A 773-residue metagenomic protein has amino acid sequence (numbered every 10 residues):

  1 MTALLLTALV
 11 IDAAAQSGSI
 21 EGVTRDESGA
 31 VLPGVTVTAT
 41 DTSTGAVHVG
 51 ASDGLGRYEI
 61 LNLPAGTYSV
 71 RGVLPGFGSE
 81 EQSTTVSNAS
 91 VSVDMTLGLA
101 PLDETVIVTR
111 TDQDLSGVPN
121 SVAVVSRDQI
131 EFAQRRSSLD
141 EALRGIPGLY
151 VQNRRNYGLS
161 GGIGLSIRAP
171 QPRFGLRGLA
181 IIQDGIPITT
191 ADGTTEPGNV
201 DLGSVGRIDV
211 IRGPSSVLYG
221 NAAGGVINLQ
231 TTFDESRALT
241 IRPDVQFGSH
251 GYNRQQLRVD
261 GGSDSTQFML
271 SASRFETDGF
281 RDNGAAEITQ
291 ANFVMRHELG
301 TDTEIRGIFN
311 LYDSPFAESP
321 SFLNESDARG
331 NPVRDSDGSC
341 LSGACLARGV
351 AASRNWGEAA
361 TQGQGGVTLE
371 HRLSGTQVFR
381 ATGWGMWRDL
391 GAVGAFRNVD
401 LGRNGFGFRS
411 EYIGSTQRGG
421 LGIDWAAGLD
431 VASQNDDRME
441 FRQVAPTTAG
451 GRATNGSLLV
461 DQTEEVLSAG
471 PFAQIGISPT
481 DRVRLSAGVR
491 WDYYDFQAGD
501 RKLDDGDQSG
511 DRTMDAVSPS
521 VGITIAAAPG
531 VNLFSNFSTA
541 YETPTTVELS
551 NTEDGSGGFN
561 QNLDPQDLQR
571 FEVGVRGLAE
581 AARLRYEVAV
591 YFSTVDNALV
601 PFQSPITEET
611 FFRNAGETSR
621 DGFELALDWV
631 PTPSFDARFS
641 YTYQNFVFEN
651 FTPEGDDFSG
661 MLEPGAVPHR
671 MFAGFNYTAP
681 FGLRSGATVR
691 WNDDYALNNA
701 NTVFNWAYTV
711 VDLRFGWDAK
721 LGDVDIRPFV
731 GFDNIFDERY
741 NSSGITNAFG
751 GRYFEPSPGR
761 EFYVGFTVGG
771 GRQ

Functional and structural regions predicted by a protein language model:
L9-T105, L115, G145: Periplasm-facing N-terminal accessory domains of Gram-negative outer-membrane beta-barrel systems
L61, A142, L179, I186-R212: Short acidic/polar hinge/loop motifs at secondary-structure boundaries that mediate gating or recognition
S92-D94, L139, I163-A169, I182-Q183 (+4 more regions): N-terminal periplasmic accessory domains that precede and gate Gram-negative outer-membrane beta-barrel machines
D140-I186: Extracytoplasmic beta-strand/coil segments of soluble accessory domains associated with Gram-negative outer-membrane
G185, S535, F571, W629 (+1 more regions): Conserved C-terminal beta-signal and adjacent last beta-strands/turns of outer-membrane beta-barrel proteins
F247-E276, R281-S319, W356-R372, G419 (+5 more regions): Transmembrane beta-barrel wall of Gram-negative outer-membrane proteins
T266, V378-G391, A526, N532-S538 (+3 more regions): Membrane-embedded beta-barrel scaffold of Gram-negative outer-membrane proteins
Y412, D481, L485, E587-T594 (+2 more regions): Gram-negative outer-membrane beta-barrel transporters
